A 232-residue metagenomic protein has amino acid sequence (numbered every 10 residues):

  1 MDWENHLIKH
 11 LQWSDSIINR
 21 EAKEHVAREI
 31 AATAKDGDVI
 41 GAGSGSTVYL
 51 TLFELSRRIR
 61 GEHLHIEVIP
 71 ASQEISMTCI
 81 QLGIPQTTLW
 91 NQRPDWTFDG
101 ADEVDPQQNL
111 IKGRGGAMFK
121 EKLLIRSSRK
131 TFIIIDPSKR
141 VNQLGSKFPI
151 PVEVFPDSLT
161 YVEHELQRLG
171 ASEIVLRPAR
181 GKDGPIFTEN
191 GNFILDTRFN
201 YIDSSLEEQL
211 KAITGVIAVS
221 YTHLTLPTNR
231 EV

Functional and structural regions predicted by a protein language model:
D2-D99: N-terminal active-site beta-alpha-beta segment that forms phosphate/nucleotide-binding and substrate-recognition loops
I30, A42-G45, I111, D136 (+1 more regions): Buried hydrophobic positions in well-ordered alpha/beta secondary-structure cores of metabolic enzymes
L52-S56, N109-L110, L123-L124, G145-S146: Short amphipathic alpha-helical segments
R58, L169, I213: Acidic-histidine catalytic/liganding microenvironments
E67-I134, S138-R140, E153-L210: Ligand-binding beta-strand-loop-alpha-helix segment within the catalytic cores of soluble metabolic enzymes
K139-N142, S146-F148: Class I SAM-dependent methyltransferase SAM-binding "motif I" and its flanking Rossmann-like core
A212-V219: Low-complexity, intrinsically disordered Gly/Pro/Thr-rich segments
H223-V232: Single conserved hydrophobic/aromatic residue that forms the stacking wall/gate of nucleotide- or nucleobase-binding
